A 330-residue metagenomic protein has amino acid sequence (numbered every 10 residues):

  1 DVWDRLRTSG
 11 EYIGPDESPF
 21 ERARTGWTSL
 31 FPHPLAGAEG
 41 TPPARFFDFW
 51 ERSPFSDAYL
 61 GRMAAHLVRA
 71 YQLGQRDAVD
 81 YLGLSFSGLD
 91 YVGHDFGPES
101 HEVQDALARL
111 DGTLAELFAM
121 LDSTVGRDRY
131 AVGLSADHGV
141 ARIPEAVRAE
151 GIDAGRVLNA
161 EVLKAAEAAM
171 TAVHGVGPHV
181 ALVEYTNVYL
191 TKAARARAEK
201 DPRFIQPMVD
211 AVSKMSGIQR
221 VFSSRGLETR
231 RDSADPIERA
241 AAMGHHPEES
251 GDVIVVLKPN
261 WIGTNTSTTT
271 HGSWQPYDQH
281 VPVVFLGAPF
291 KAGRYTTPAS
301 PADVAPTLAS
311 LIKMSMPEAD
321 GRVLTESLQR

Functional and structural regions predicted by a protein language model:
D1-A23, H101, G112, E116-W261: Secreted, luminal/periplasmic, and some membrane-associated catalytic domains that remodel anionic oxygen-ester
D1-A78, S87-H94, K214-R220: His/Asp/Glu-rich, glycine-adjacent segments that coordinate divalent cations and/or stabilize oxyanion chemistry on
F47-L73, D77-G83, G88-D90, V256-K258 (+1 more regions): Extracellular low-complexity, Gly/Ser/Thr-rich intrinsically disordered linkers and protease-sensitive activation/hinge
W50-R76, L89-Y130, I205-P207, A211 (+1 more regions): A long, amphipathic alpha-helix that forms part of the scaffold/cap immediately adjacent to metal-dependent active
S53-G61, V103, L107-D111, R197-I205 (+4 more regions): Solvent-exposed, acidic/flexible segments
S85-S87, A136-G139, D320-L324: Short, solvent-exposed turn/loop segments enriched in Gly/Ser/Thr/Pro and often Arg
A149, V157-K200, T270-I312, L328-R330: Substrate-binding rim/cap in mid-to-C-terminal beta-strand-loop elements of soluble/periplasmic
M314-R330: C-terminal beta-strand edge segments of enzyme domains
